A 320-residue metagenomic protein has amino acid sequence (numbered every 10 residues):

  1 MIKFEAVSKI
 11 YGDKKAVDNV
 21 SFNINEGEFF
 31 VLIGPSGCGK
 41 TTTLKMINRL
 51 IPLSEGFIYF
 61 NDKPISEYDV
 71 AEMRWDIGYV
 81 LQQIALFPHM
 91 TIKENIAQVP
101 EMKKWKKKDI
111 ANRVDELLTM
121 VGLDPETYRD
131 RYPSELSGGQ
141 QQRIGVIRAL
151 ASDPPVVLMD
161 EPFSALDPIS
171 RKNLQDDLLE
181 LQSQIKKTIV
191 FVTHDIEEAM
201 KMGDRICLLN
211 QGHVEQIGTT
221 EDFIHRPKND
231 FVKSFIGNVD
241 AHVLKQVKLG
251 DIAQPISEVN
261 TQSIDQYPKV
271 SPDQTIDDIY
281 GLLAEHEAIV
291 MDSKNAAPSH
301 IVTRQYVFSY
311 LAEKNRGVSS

Functional and structural regions predicted by a protein language model:
N48: Helix-to-loop junction immediately C-terminal to a conserved catalytic motif
G56, Q211-G212: Conserved ABC ATPase "signature" C-loop
I92-E101, A111, D115: Short helical segment in ABC ATPase nucleotide-binding domains corresponding to the A-loop/adjacent helical element
K108-T127: Conserved ABC ATPase "signature" region
R131-L136, Q140: Conserved ABC ATPase signature
A151-P155: A short, proline-enriched helix->beta-strand linker immediately N-terminal to the Walker B motif in ABC-type P-loop
I217-G218, R226, I301: ABC ATPase "signature
